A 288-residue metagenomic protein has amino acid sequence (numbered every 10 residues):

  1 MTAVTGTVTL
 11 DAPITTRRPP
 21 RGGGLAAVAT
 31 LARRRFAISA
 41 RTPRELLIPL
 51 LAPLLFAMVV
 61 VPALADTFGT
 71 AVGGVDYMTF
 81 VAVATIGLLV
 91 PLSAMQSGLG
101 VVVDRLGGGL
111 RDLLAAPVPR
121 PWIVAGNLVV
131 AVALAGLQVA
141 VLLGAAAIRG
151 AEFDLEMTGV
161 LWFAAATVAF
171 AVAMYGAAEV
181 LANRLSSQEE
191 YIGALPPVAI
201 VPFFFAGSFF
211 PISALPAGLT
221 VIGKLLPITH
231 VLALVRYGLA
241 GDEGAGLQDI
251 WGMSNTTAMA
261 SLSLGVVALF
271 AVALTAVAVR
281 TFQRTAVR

Functional and structural regions predicted by a protein language model:
T2-G6, A26-T30, F209-W251: Short hydrophobic, aromatic-rich alpha-helical segments embedded in or entering the lipid bilayer of multi-pass
T2-I14, L239, M253-R288: Junction motif at the cytosolic side of a transmembrane helix
T15-R18, R41-E45, T79-F80, V90-M95 (+3 more regions): Short alpha-helical transmembrane interface motifs in multi-pass membrane proteins
R33-A52, V287-R288: Membrane-interface helix starts
A52-P62, Y77-R149, P197, F203: Hydrophobic alpha-helical transmembrane segments of multi-pass membrane transport proteins
V60-G69, A146-D154, T158, L185-S187 (+2 more regions): Short helix-capping/hinge motifs at transmembrane helix termini and TM-loop junctions
P62-T67, A182-A233: Transmembrane helix segments
R120-P202, A260-A278: Alpha-helical transmembrane segments and their short interhelical loops
